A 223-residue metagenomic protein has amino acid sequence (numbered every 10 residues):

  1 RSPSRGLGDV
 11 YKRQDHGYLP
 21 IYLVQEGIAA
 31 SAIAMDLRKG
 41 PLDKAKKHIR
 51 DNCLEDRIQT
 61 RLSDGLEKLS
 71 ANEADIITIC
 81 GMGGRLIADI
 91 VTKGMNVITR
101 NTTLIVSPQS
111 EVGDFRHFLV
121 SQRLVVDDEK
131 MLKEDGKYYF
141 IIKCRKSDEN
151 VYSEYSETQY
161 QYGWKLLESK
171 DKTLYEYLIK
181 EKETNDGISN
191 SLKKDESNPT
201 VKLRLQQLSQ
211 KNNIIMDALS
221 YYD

Functional and structural regions predicted by a protein language model:
R1-Y11: Single conserved hydrophobic/aromatic residue that forms the stacking wall/gate of nucleotide- or nucleobase-binding
H16-A29: Conserved SAM-binding loop of SAM-dependent methyltransferases across substrates and taxa, primarily the Class I
S31-D36: Conserved SAM-binding motif I beta-strand of class I
K39-N72: S-adenosyl-L-methionine
E73-G81: Short SAM/SAH-binding signature in class I
R85-G94: A short, conserved alpha-helix within the catalytic core of class I
G94-K143: C-terminal substrate-binding/active-site "lid" region of AdoMet-derived donor-dependent transferases
Y155-D223: An accessory alpha-helical subdomain
